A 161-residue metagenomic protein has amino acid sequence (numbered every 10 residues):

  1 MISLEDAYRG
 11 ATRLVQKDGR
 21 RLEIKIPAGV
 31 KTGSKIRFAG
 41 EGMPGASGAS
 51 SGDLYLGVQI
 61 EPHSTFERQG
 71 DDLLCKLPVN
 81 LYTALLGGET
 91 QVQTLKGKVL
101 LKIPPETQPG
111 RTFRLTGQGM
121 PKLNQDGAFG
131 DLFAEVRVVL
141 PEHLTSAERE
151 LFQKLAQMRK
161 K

Functional and structural regions predicted by a protein language model:
D6-A11, A84-G88: A short, compositionally biased
K17-K161: Intrinsically disordered, low-complexity linker/assembly segments
